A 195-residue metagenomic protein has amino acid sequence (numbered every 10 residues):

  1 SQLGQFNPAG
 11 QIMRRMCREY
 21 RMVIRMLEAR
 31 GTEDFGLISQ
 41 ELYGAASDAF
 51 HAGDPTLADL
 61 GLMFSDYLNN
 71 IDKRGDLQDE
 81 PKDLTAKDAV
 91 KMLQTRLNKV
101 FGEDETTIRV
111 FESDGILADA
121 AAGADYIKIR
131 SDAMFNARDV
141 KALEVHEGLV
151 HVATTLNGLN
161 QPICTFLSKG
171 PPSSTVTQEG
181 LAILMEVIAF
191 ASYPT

Functional and structural regions predicted by a protein language model:
L3-F135: Contiguous, non-catalytic segments that form substrate-binding/exosite surfaces or channel walls
R14, K87, A142, T175-E179: Conserved structured core elements
R21-I24, K141, I183-E186: Short, well-ordered alpha-helical packing segments
D34-I38, Q161-I163, T195: Short, glycine/acidic-rich hinge or "gate" loops at secondary-structure transitions that mediate conformational
M92-R96, D139, I163, T195: Active-site hotspot residues in diverse enzymes, especially metal/ion-binding acidic/histidine motifs
R138, A153-Q178: Post-HEXXH active-site segment of zinc metalloproteases
K141-L156, A182-I183: Active-site recognition of the HExxH zinc-binding catalytic motif
S168-T195: Post-HExxH zinc-binding segment in Zn-dependent metallohydrolases
